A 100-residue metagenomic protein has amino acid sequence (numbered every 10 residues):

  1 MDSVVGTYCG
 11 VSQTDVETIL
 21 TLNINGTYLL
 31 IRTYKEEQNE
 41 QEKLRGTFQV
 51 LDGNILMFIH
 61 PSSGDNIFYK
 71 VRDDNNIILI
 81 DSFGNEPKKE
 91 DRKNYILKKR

Functional and structural regions predicted by a protein language model:
M1-K43, M57-R100: Lipid interaction determinants
D52-I55: Short, conserved beta-turn/loop elements at beta-strand boundaries and strand-helix junctions
